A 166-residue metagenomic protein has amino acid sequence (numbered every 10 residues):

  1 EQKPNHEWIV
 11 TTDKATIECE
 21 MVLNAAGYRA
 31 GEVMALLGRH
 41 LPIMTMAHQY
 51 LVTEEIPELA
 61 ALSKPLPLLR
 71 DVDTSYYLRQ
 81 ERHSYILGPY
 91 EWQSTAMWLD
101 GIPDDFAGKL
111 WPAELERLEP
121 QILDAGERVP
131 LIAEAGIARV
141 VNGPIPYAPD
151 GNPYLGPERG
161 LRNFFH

Functional and structural regions predicted by a protein language model:
E1-E18, V22: Conserved beta-strand-loop-beta-strand element in the redox core of flavoprotein oxidoreductases
E1-Q2, L69, L78, L155: A structural signal for short hydrophobic beta-strand segments in well-ordered beta-sheet cores
I17-R29, V33: Short hydrophobic core segments
G38-K64, P120: Central beta-strand plus flanking loop segment that forms part of the substrate or channel wall within the catalytic
L41-T45, L66-R70, Y76-Y77, G136 (+1 more regions): Short Gly/Pro-enriched turn/cap motifs at secondary-structure boundaries
I56-G88: Conserved FAD-binding catalytic core of PHBH/FMO-like flavoproteins
D73, R82, D104, K109-H166: C-terminal catalytic lobe of FAD-dependent flavoproteins
